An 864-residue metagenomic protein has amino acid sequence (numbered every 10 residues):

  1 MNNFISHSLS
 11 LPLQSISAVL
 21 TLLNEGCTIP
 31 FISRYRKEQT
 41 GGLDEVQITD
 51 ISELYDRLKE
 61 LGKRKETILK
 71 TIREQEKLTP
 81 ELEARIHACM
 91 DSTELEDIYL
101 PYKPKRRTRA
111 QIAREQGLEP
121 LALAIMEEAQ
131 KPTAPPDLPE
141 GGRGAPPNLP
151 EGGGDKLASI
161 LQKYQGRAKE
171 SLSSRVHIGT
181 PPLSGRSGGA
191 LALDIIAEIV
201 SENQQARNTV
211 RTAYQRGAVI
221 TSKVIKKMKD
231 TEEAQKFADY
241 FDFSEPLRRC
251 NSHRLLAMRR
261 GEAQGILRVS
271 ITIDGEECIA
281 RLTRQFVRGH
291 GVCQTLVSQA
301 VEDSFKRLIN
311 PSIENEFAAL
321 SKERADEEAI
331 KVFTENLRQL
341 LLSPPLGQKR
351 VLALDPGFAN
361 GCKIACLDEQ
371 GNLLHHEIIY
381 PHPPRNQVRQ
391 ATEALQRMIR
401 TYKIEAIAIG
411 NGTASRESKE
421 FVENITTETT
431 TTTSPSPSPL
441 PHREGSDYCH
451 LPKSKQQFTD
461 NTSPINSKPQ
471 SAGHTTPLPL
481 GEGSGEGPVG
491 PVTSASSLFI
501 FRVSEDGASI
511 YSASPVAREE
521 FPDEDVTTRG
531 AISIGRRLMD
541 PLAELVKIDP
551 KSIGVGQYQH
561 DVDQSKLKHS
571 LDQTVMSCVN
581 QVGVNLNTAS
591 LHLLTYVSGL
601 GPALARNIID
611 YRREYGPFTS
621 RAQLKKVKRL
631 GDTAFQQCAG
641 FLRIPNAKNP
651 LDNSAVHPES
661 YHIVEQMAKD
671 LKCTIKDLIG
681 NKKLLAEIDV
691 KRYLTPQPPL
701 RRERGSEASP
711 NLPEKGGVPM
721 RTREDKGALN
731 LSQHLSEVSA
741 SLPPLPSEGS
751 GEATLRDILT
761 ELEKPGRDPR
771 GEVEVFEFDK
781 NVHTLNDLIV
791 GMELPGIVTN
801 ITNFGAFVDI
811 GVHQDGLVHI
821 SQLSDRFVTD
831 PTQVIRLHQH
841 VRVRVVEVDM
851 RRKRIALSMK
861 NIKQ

Functional and structural regions predicted by a protein language model:
P12-L13, E25-G26, S92, R106 (+20 more regions): Short flexible coil/turn linkers enriched for glycine and charged/polar residues that connect secondary-structure
P12-V46, E53: N-terminal cofactor/phosphate-binding cores enriched in small/glycine residues, especially glycine-rich loops such as
Q47-D50, R57, L61-P132, D155-V176 (+5 more regions): Duplex nucleic acid-engaging cores and interfaces of nucleic-acid transaction enzymes
E53, E60-K77, A84-H87, I510 (+5 more regions): Long, highly charged, low-complexity intrinsically disordered interaction regions that mediate electrostatic DNA/RNA
T71, R85, L95-L100, G261-D274 (+5 more regions): Structured, non-catalytic alpha/beta "coupling" segments that mediate domain-domain communication and provide generic
K131-Q162, G166-A190, T429-S497, Y693-G749: Intrinsic disorder/low-complexity segments
A213-V219, L354-F358, G412-R416, R502-I510 (+6 more regions): A glycine-rich phosphate-binding loop feature that marks nucleotide/adenosyl-phosphate handling sites
A647-K648, D652-L694, G727-Q864: Single-stranded RNA-binding regions, centering on S1/OB-family and related RNA-binding modules
